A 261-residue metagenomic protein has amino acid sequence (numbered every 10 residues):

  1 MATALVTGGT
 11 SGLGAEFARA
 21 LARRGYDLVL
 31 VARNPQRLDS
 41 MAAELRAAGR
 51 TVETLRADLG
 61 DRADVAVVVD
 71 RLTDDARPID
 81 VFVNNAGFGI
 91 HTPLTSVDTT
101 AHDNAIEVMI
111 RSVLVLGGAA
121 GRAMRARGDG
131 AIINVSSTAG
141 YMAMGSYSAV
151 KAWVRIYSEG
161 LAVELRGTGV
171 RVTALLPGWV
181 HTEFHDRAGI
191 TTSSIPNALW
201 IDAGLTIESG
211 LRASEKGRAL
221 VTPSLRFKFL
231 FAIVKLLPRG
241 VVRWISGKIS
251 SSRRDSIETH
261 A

Functional and structural regions predicted by a protein language model:
T10-S11: Conserved glycine-rich cofactor-binding loop
P35-Q36, R56-V67, T99: The beta1-alpha1 cofactor-binding region of Rossmann-like NAD(H)/NADP(H)-dependent oxidoreductases
N85-I90: Conserved NAD(P)H cofactor-binding loop of Rossmann-fold oxidoreductase domains
P93-L94, A101-I106: Substrate-binding pocket helix/loop in short-chain dehydrogenase/reductase
G117, V150: Active-site helix of classical SDR
S137: Residue(s) in the substrate-gating loop at a strand-loop-helix junction that position the organic substrate next
A174, S194-L230: C-terminal helical subdomain
